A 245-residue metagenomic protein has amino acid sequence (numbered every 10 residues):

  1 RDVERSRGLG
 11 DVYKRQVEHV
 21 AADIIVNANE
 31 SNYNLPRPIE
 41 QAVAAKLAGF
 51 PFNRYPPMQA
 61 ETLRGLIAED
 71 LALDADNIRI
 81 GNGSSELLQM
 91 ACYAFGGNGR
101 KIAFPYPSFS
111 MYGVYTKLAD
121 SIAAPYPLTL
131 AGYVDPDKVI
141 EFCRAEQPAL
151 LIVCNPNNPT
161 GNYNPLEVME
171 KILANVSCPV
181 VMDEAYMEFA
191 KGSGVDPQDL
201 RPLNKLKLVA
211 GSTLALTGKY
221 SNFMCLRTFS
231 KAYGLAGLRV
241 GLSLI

Functional and structural regions predicted by a protein language model:
D2-Y13: Single conserved hydrophobic/aromatic residue that forms the stacking wall/gate of nucleotide- or nucleobase-binding
D23-I24, R100, A149, S221: Conserved acidic residues
I25-N34, A42-G65: A glycine-/small-polar-enriched, mobile loop at the entrance of the PLP active site in fold-type I
N29-N32, S84-S85, F109, N155-P159 (+2 more regions): Short glycine-rich anion-binding loops that position phosphate/pyrophosphate groups of nucleotides and phosphorylated
E61-K101: Phosphate-binding glycine-rich loop
A94-A149, V153: PLP-dependent aminotransferase-like
V134-E146, P159-V180, E184-A232: Active-site pre-lysine segment of PLP-dependent enzymes
G241-I245: Short beta-strand-to-turn element immediately C-terminal to the catalytic PLP-Schiff-base lysine in fold type I
